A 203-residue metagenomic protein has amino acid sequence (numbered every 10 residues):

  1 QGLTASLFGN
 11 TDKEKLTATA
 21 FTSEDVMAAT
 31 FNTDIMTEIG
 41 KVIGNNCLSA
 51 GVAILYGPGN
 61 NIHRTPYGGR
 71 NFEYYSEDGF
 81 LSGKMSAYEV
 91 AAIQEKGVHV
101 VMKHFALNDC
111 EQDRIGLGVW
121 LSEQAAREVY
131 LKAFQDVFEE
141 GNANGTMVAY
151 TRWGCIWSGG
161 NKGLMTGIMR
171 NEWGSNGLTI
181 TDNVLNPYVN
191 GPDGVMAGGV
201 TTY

Functional and structural regions predicted by a protein language model:
Q1-Y203: Glycoside hydrolase catalytic-domain context in secreted enzymes
